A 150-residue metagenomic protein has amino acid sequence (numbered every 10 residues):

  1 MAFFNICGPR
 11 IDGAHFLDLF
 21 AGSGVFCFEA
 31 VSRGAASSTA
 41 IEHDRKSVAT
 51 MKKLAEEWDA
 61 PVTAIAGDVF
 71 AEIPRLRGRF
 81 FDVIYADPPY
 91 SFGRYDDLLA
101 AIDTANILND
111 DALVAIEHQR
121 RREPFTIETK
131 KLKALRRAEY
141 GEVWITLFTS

Functional and structural regions predicted by a protein language model:
M1-S150: Class I S-adenosyl-L-methionine-dependent methyltransferase catalytic core
